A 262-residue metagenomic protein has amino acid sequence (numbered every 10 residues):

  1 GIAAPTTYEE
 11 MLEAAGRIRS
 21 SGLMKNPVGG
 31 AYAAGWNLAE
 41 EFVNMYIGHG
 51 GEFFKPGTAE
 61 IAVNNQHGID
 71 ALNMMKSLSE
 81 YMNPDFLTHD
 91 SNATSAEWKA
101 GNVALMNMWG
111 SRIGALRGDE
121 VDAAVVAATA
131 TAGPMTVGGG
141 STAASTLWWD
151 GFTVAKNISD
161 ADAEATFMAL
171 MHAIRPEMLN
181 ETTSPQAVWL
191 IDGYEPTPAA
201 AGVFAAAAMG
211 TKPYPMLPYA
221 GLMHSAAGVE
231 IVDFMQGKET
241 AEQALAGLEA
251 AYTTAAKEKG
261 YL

Functional and structural regions predicted by a protein language model:
G1-P5, S21, E52-F54, E80-Y81 (+2 more regions): Short helix-loop capping/hinge motifs at secondary-structure junctions, enriched in acidic/polar residues
E9-E60, V103: Extracytoplasmic/periplasmic solute-binding protein
L12-R17, G57-L87: Glycine-centered hinge/linker elements that transmit conformational signals in sensory and ligand-binding systems
E13-I18, N92-M106, V229, D233-Q236: Short helices/loops that flank or line small-molecule/ion binding pockets
L23, L170-L190: Periplasmic-binding protein-like
E40-N44, G48-H49, D70-D160: Extracytoplasmic/periplasmic substrate-binding proteins
H67-M74, D160-A173, A244: Short amphipathic alpha-helical coupling segments at ligand-binding clamshell hinges and other catalytic/signaling
T129-T136, E181-D233, E258-L262: Long, aromatic- and glycine/proline-rich binding clefts that accommodate carbohydrate-like moieties
